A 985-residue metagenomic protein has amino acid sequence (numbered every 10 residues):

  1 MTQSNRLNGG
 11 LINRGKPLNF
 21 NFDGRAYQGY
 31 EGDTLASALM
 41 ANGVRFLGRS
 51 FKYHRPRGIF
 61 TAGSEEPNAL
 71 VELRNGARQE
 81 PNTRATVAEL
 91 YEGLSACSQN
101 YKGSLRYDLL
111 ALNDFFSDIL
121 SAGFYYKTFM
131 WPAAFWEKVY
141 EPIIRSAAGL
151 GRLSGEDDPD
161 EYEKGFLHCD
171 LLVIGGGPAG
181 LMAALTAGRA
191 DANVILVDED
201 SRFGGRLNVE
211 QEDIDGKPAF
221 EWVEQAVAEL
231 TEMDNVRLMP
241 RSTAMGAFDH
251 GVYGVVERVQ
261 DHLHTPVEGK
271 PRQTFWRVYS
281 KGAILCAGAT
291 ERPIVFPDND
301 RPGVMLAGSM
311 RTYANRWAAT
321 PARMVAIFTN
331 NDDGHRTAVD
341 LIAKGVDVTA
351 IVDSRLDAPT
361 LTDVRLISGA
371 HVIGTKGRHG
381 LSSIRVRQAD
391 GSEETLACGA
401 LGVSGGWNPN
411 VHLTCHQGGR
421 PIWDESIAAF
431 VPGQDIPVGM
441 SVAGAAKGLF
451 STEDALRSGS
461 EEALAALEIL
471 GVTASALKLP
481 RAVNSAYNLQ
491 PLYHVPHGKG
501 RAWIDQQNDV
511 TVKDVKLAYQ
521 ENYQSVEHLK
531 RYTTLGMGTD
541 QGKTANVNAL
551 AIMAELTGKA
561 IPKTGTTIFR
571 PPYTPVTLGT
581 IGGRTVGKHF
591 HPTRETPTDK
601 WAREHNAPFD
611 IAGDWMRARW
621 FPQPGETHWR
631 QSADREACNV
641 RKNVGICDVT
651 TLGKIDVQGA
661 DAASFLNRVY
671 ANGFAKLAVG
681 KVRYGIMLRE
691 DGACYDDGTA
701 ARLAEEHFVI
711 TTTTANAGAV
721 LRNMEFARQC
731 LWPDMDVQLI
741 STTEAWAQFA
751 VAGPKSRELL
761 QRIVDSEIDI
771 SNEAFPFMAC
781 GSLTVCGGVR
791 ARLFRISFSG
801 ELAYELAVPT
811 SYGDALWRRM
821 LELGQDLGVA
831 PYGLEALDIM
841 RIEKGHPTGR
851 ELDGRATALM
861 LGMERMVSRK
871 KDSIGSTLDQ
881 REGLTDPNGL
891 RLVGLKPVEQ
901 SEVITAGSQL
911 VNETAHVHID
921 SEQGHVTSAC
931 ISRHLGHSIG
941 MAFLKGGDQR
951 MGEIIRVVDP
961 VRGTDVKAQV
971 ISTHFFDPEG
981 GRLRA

Functional and structural regions predicted by a protein language model:
T2-T593, A745: Residues forming the flavin
F22, L73, A612, E690 (+3 more regions): Structural motif
S37-L47, A660-L677, E758, R762-E767: A short, contiguous, amphipathic alpha-helix enriched in charged residues
V197, A289, Y523, D634-T650 (+3 more regions): Residues forming anionic-ligand binding surfaces in small-molecule and nucleic-acid pockets of primarily soluble enzymes
N548, E555-L688, A693: Acidic, proline/glycine-enriched N-terminal capping motif
T598-D599, R603-E604, R617, A704-E705 (+1 more regions): Conserved, structured C-terminal
A675-E706, I710-F726: Well-ordered mid-protein domain cores that form the structural environment of catalytic cofactors
